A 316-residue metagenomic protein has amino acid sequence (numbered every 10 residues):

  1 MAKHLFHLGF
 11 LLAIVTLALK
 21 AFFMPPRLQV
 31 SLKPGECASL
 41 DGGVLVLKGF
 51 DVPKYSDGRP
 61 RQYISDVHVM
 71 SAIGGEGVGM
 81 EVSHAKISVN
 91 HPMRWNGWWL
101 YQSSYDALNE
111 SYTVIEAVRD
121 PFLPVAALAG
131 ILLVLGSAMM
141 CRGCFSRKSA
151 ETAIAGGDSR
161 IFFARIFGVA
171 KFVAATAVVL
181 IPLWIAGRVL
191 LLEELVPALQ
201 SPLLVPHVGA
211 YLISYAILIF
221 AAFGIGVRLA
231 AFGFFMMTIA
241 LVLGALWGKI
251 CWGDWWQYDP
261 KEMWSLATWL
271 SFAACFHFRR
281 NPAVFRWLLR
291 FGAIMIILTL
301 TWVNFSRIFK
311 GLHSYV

Functional and structural regions predicted by a protein language model:
M1-V316: Solvent-exposed, non-transmembrane regions of integral membrane proteins
